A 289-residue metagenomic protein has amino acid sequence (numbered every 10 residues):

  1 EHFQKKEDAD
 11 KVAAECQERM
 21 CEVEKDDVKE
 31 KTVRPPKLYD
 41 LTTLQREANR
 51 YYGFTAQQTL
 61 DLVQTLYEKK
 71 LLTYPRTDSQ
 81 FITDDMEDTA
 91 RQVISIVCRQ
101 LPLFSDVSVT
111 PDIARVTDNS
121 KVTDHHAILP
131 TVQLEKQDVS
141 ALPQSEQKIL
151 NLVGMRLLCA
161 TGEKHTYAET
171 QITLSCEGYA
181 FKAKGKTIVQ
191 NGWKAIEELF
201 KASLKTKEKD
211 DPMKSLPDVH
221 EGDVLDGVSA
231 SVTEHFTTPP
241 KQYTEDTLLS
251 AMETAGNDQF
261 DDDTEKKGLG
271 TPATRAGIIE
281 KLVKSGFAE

Functional and structural regions predicted by a protein language model:
E1-E289: Core catalytic DNA strand-manipulation module of type IA topoisomerases
